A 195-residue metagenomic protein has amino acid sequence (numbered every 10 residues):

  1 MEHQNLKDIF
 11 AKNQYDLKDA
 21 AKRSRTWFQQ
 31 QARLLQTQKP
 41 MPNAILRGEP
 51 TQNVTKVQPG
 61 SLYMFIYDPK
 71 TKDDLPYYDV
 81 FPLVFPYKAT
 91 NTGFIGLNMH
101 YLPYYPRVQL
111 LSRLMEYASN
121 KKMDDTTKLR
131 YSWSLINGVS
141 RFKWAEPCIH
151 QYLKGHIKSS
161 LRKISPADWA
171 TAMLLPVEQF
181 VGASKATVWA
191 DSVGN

Functional and structural regions predicted by a protein language model:
E2-L62: Mixed-charge, Lys/Arg-rich low-complexity intrinsically disordered regions
Q58-P59, A89-G93: A short, compositionally biased
Q58-P59, T71-D74: Short aromatic-glycine-(Arg/Gly/Cys) micro-motifs in beta-strand/loop hairpins
M64-Y67: A generic structural signal for residues embedded in beta-strands
D73-N91: Short beta-strand-centered aromatic/proline hotspots
T92-H100: Short, solvent-exposed secondary-structure boundary/capping segments
Y101-N195: Intrinsically disordered, low-complexity, charged/polar segments
